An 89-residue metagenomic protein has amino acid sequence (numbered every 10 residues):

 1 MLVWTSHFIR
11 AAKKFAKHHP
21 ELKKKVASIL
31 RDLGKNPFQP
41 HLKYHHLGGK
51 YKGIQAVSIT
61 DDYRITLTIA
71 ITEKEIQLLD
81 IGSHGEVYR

Functional and structural regions predicted by a protein language model:
M1-L2, R89: Absolute protein N-terminus
L2, P20-K24, F38-H41: Non-catalytic, surface-exposed connector residues within folded enzymatic/regulatory domains
V3, S58: Conserved beta-strand segments that form the floor/walls of ligand-binding pockets within enzyme and binding domains
R10-K13, K17-K24, I59-R89: Enriched for short, Lys/Arg-rich terminal
K23-R31: PIN-domain endoribonuclease scaffold, especially VapC-family toxins
S28, G49-K52, L67-A70: Short alpha-helical linear motifs
R31-V57: A short, surface-exposed loop/turn module that caps and links secondary-structure elements
